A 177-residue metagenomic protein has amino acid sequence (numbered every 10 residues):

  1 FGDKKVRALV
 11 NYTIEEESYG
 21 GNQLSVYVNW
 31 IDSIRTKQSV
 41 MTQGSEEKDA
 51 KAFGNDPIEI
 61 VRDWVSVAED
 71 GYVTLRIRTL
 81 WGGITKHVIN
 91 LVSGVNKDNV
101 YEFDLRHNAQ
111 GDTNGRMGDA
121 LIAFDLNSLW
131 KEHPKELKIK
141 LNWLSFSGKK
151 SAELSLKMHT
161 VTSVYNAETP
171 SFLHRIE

Functional and structural regions predicted by a protein language model:
F1-G2, F172: OB-fold and OB-like single-stranded nucleic-acid-recognition modules and their adjacent interaction interfaces
G2-V26: Flexible glycine-rich surface loops and low-complexity tracts that mediate binding to linear polymers
G2-V6, A109-S147: Short, solvent-exposed, Trp/other aromatic-anchored flexible loops in extracytoplasmic proteins
L9, T74-R76, E102-D104, L121-A123 (+1 more regions): Beta-strand secondary-structure signal
S18-R78: Surface-exposed beta-loop interaction hotspot
V61-N114: Short helix-loop boundary/capping segments
S147-E177: Short beta-strand elements
